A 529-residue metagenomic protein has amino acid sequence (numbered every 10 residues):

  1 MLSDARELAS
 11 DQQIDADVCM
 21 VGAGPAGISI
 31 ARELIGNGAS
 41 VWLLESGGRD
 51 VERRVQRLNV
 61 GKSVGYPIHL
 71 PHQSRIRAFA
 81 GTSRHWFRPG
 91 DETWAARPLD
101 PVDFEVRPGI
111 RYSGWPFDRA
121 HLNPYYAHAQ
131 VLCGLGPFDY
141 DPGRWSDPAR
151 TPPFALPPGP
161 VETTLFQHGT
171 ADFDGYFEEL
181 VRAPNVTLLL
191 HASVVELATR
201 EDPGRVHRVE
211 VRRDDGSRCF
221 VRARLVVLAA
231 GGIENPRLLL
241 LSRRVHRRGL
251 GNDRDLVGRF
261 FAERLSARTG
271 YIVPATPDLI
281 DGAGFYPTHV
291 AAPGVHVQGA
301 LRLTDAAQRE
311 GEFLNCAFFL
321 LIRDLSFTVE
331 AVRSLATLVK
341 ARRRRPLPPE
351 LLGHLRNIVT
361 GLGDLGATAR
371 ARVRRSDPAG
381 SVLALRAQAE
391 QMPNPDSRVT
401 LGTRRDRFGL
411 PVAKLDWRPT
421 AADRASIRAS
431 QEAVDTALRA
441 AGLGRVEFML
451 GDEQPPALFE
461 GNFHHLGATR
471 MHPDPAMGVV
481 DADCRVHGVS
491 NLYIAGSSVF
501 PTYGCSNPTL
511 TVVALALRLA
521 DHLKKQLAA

Functional and structural regions predicted by a protein language model:
M1-V18, G36-N37, L517, K525-A529: Extreme N-terminal leader/targeting segments of oxidoreductases
S10-A26, W42, L228: Beta1/beta-strand and adjacent pyrophosphate-binding region of the FAD-binding site in flavoprotein oxidoreductases
S29, L225, A229-A230, R237-A379: Mid-to-C-terminal "cap/lid" subdomains and adjacent gly/pro-rich loops that border and regulate access to redox
G36, G47-E52, Q56-N59, L197 (+6 more regions): Glycine-rich loop(s) and the adjacent beta-strand/alpha-helix scaffold that form part
A39-E45: Short beta-strand "acidic-cap" motif of Rossmann-like dinucleotide-binding folds
V60-P142, A300, M392-P395, V399-G402 (+1 more regions): Redox-cofactor-proximal catalytic regions of oxidoreductases
I68, D103-V206, L458-G461: Conserved redox-cofactor binding core of oxidoreductases
L189-R205, T368-T400, F408-Y503, T509: A glycine-rich dinucleotide-binding beta-alpha-beta segment and adjacent secondary-structure elements that constitute
